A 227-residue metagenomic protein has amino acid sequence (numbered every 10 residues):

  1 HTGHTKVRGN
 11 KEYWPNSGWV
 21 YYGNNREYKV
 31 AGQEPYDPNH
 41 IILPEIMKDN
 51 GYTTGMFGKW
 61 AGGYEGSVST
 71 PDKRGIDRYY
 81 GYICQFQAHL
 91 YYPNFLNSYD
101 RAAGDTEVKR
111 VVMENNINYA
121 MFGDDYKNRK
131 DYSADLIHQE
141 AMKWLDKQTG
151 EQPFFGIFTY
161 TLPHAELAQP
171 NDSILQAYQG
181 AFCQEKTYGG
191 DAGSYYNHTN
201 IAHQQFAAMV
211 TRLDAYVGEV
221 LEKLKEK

Functional and structural regions predicted by a protein language model:
H1-G3: N-terminal cofactor/phosphate-binding cores enriched in small/glycine residues, especially glycine-rich loops such as
K6, K147, K223-E226: Conserved amphipathic alpha-helical interaction elements at protein-protein interfaces in regulatory, energy-coupling
R8-Y52, W60-F154, T159-Q169, G193-A207: Formylglycine-dependent
N50, T54, W144, Y216-K223: Short alpha-helical functional segments enriched in proximate histidine and acidic residues
F154, T159-Y160, R212-K227: Metal-dependent active-site segment of extracytoplasmic phospho-/sulfohydrolases and closely related
S173-Y216: Extended hydrophobic/aromatic segments used for targeting, binding, or gating
